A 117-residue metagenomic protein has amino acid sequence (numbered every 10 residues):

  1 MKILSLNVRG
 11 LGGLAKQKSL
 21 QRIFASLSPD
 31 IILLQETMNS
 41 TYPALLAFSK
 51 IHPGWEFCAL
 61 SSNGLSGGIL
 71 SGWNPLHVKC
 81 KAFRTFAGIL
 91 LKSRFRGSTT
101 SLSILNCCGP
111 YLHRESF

Functional and structural regions predicted by a protein language model:
M1-F117: A shared catalytic/ligand-binding motif for oxyanion handling
